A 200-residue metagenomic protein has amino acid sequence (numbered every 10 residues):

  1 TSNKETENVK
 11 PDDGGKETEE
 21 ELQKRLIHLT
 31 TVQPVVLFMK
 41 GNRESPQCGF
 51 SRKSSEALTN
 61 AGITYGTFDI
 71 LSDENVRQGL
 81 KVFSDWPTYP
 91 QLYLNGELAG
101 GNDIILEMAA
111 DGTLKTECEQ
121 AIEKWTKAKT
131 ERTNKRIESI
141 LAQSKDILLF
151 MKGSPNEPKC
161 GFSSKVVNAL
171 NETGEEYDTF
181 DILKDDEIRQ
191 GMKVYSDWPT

Functional and structural regions predicted by a protein language model:
T1, T88-I104, T200: A short, hydrophobic beta-strand/beta-hairpin element that forms part of a small beta-sheet core
T1-V36, T116-S144, L148: N-terminal leader/targeting and pre-domain segments
L22-R25, V76-L80, T133-R136, I188-K193: Eukaryotic intrinsically disordered and solvent-exposed regulatory patches
L26-T64, E138-E176: Local sequence-structure signature of Cys/Sec-based thiol-disulfide redox active-site neighborhoods
E44-Q47, V76-R77, E107, N156-K159 (+1 more regions): Eukaryotic short linear interaction motifs
T59, I63-R77, E175-R189: Thiol-based oxidoreductase modules, predominantly thioredoxin-like and allied folds used for disulfide exchange
V82-T88, V194-P199: Thiol/disulfide oxidoreductase modules built on the thioredoxin-like
L94-E123: Non-catalytic, surface beta->alpha helical segment in thiol-disulfide oxidoreductase systems
